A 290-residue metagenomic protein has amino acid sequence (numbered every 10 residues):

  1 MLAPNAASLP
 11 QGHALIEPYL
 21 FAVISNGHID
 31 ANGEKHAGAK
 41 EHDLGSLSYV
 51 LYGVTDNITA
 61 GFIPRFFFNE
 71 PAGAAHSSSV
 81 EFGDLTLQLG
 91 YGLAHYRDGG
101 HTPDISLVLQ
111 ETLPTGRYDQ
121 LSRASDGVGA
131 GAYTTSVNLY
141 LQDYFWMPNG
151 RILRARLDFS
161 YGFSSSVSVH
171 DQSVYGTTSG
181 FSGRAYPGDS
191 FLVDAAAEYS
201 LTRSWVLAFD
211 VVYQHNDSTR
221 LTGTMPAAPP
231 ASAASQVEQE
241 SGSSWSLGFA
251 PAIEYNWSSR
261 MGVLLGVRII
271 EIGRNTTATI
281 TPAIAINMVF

Functional and structural regions predicted by a protein language model:
P4-H13, N57, H95-D104, W146-L153 (+3 more regions): Short loop/turn motifs that connect adjacent beta-strands in outer-membrane beta-barrel proteins
Q11-A14, Y19-I24, D126-A233: Detector for outer-membrane/organellar transmembrane beta-barrel domains, recognizing the amphipathic beta-strand
I16-P18, S48-Y52, L87-L93, L109 (+7 more regions): Residues on the lipid-exposed face of transmembrane beta-strands in outer-membrane beta-barrel proteins
P18-I24, F62-F66, L107-L113, A155-F163 (+3 more regions): Transmembrane beta-barrel strands of outer-membrane/channel proteins
F21-G45, S125-G127: Surface-exposed strand-loop-strand hairpins of Gram-negative outer-membrane beta-barrel proteins
S25-I29, P71-A74, G116-Q120, S164-H170 (+2 more regions): Outer-membrane beta-barrel proteins
G27-H36, S179-F290: Outer membrane beta-barrel transmembrane domains
H42-S46, S78-L85, P103, G129-T135 (+3 more regions): Residues that define the transmembrane beta-barrel architecture of outer-membrane proteins
